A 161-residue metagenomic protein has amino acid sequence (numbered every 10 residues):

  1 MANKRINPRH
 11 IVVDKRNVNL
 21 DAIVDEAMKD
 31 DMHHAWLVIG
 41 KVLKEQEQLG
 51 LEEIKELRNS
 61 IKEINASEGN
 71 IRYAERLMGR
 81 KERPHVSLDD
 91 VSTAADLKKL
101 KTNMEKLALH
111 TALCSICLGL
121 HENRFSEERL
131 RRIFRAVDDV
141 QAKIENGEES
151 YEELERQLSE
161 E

Functional and structural regions predicted by a protein language model:
M1-K15: Short Lys/Arg-rich cationic patches that frequently serve as NLS/NoLS or arginine-rich RNA/DNA-binding motifs
I6, L77-M78, V86: Short, aromatic- and cysteine-enriched interfacial helices/patches that mediate contacts at lipid membranes
V12-K15, L20-E45, E52, E63-R72 (+1 more regions): Alpha-helical oligomerization interfaces
E53-E56, R129-R132: A detector of tandemly repeated sequence units and domain arrays
S67-K81, V137-E161: Long, highly charged low-complexity segments enriched in Glu/Asp and Lys/Arg with interspersed Ser/Thr
